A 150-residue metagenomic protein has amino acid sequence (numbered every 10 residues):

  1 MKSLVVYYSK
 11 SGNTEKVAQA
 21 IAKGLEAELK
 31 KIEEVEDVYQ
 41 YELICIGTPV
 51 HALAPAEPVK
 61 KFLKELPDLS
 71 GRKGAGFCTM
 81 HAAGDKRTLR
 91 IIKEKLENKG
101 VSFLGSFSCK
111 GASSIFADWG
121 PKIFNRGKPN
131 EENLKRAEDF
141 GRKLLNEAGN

Functional and structural regions predicted by a protein language model:
S3-L4, S9, N13-K16, A20-E28 (+2 more regions): FMN-binding flavodoxin-like domain, especially the glycine-rich phosphate-binding loop
